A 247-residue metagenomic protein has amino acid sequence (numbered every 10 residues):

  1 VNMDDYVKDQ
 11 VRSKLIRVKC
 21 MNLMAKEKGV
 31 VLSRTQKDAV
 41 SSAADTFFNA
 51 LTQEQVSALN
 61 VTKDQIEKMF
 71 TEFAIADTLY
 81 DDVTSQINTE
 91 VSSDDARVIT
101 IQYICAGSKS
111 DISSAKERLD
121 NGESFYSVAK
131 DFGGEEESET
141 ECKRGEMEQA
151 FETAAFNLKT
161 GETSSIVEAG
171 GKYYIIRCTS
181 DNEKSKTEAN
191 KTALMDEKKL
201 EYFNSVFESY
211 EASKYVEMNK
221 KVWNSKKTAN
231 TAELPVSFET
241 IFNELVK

Functional and structural regions predicted by a protein language model:
V1-V61: N-terminal targeting/tethering segments
D4, K8, R12-S13, R17 (+4 more regions): Hydrophobic (often cysteine-bearing) scaffold residues that line and stabilize catalytic clefts of nucleotide/cofactor
C20, D111, S124: Residue-level recognition of oxygen-bearing side chains
Q55-E117, K130, Q149-K247: PPIase-associated folding chaperone regions across multiple families
F125-G134: Short, well-ordered alpha-helical segments enriched in acidic and aromatic residues
E139-E141: Short helix-loop boundary/capping segments
